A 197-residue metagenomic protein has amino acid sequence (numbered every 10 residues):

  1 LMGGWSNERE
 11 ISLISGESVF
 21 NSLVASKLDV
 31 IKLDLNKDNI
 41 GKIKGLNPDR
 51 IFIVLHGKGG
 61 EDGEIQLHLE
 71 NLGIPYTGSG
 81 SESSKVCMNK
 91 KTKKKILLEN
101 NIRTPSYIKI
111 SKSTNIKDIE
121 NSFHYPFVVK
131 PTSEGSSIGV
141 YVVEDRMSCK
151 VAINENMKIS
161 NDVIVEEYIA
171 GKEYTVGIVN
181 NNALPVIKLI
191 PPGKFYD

Functional and structural regions predicted by a protein language model:
L1-M88, T92, E99, S111-D118: ATP-binding N-terminal substructure of ATP-dependent carboxylate-amine bond-forming enzymes
S12, S106-Y107, F127-N154, E173: Glycine-rich phosphate-binding loop of ATP-grasp-fold ATP-dependent ligases
K37, K109-K112, S133, A170: Short, glycine/acidic-enriched loop or turn micro-motifs at the edges of active sites
T77, P105, V128, I164-E166 (+1 more regions): Structural detector of well-ordered beta-strand residues that form the stable sheet scaffold of enzyme domains
I96-T104, E155-K158: Basic phosphate/pyrophosphate-binding loop/patch that engages nucleotide-derived ligands
L97-L98, S122-I138, S160-G171: ATP-grasp fold ATP-binding core
E144-D197: Phosphate-binding site of ATP-dependent enzymes
